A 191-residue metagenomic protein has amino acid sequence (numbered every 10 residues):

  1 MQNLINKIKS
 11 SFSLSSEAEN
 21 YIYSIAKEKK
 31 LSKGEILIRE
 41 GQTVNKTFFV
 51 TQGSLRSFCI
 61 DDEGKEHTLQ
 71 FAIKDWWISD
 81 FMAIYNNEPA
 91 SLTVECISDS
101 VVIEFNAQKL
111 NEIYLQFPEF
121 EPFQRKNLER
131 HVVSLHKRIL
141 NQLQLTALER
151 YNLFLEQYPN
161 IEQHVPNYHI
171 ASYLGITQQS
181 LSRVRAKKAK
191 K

Functional and structural regions predicted by a protein language model:
M1-E28, A83: Cyclic nucleotide-binding regulatory module and flanking cytosolic helices
K29, F48, Q70, E95 (+3 more regions): Residues that recognize and position ribonucleotide moieties
I36-C96: Cyclic nucleotide-binding regulatory domains
A90, K109-T146, R150: A small-molecule sensor/coupling module
L145-K191: Phosphate-/nucleic-acid-contacting segments
